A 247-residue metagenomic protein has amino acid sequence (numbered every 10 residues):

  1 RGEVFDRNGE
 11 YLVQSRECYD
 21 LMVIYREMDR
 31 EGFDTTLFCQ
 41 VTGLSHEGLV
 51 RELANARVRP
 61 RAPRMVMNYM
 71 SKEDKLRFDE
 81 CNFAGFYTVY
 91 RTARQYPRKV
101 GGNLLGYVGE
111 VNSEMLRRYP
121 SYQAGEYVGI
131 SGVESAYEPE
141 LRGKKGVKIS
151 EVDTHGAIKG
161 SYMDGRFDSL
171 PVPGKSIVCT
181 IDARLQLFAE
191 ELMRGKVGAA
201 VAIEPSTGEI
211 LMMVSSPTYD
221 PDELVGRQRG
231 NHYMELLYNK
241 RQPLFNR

Functional and structural regions predicted by a protein language model:
R1-Y233, Y238-N239, L244: Periplasmic/cell-envelope proteins involved in peptidoglycan metabolism and beta-lactam response
R247: Short pre-catalytic strand/loop immediately N-terminal to key active-site residues, enriched for Gly-Thr
